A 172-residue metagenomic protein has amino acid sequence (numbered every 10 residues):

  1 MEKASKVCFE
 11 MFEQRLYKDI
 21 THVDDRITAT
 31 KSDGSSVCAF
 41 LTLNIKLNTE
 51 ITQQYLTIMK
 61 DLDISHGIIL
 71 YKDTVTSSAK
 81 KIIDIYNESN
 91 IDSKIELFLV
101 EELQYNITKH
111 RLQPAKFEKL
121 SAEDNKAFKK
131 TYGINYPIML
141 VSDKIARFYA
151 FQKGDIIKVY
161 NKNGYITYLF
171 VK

Functional and structural regions predicted by a protein language model:
M1-S65, S77, K81-Y86, S93 (+3 more regions): Helix-rich terminal scaffold detector
I83-K126: Extended boundary segments
N125-S142: Short, basic/aromatic beta-hairpin or loop at an interaction surface
G164-K172: Short, compositionally biased
